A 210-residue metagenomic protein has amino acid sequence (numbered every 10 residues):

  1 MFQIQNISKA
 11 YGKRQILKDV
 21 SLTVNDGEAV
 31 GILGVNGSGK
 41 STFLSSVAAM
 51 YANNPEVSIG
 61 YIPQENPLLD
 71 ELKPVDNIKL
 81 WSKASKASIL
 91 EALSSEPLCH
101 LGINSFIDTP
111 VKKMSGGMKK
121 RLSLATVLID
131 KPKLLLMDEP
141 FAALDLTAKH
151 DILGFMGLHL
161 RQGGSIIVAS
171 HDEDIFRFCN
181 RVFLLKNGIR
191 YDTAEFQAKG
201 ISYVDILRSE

Functional and structural regions predicted by a protein language model:
F2-I4, L17-D19: Conserved structural motif at the start of ABC-family nucleotide-binding domains
L33-V35: The feature captures the beta-strand-to-loop junction immediately N-terminal to the Walker
E65, L72-A84: Q-loop/switch helix immediately C-terminal to the Walker
K79, I89-F106: Conserved ABC ATPase "signature" region
P110-G117: Conserved ABC ATPase signature
L124: Hydrophobic anchor residue at the start of the ABC signature
L135-E139: Catalytic Walker B motif of ABC-type/P-loop ATPase nucleotide-binding domains
